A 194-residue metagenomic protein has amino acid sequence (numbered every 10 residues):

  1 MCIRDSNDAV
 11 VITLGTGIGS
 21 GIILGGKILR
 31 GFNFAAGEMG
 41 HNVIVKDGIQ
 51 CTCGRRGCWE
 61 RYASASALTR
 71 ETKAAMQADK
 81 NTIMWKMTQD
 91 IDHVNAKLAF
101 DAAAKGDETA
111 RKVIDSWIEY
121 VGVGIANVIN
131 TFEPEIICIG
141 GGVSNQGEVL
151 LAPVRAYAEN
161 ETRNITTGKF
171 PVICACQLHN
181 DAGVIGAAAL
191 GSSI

Functional and structural regions predicted by a protein language model:
R4, T16, L24: A gly/ser-rich beta-alpha-beta helix-loop segment of oxidoreductase catalytic cores
R4-D5, I28, K46-Q50, R55-I194: ATP-binding/phosphotransfer module of carbohydrate and carboxylate kinases, centering on a glycine-rich
A9-T13, G19-G21, T52, C138: Short glycine-aspartate micro-motif
V11, H41-V43: Conserved hydrophobic/aromatic beta-strand scaffold that supports enzyme active sites
L14, F32, D47: Fold-independent oxyanion-binding glycine-rich loops and adjacent beta-strand/coil segments at enzyme active sites
G21-G25, L29-G31, V43-V45: Short beta-strand-to-turn element immediately C-terminal to the catalytic PLP-Schiff-base lysine in fold type I
A35-E38: Structural signature of FAD isoalloxazine-binding scaffolds in flavoprotein oxidoreductases
